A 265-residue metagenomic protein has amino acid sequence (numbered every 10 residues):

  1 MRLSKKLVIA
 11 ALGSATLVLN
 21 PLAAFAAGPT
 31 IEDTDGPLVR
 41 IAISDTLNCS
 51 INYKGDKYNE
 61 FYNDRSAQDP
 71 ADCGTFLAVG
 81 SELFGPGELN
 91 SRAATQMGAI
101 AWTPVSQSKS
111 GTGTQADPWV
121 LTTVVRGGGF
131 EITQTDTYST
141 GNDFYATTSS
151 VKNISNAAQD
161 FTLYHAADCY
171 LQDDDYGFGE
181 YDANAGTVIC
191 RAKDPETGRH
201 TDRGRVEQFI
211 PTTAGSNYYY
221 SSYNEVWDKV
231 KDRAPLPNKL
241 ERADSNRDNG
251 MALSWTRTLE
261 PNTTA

Functional and structural regions predicted by a protein language model:
M1-A11: Bacterial N-terminal signal peptides that target proteins for export
A10-N20: Bacterial N-terminal signal peptides
L19-A27: Bacterial Sec-dependent signal peptides at the C-terminal "C-region" and cleavage site
A26-V125, S139-G141, F161-Y164, L259: Beta-strand-rich N-terminal accessory domains
A27-T30, T140-D194: Acidic (Asp/Glu-rich), glycine- and aromatic
R40-A42, R65-D72, F76-M97, Q172-T264: Trp/Gly-enriched beta-strand surface patches
L121-T123, I132-Q134, Y145-T147, F161-L163 (+2 more regions): Hydrophobic residues positioned within well-ordered beta-strands of beta-sheet architectures
G128-Y138: Conserved AWS/pre-SET-to-SET junction and N-terminal core of the SET lysine methyltransferase domain, specifically
